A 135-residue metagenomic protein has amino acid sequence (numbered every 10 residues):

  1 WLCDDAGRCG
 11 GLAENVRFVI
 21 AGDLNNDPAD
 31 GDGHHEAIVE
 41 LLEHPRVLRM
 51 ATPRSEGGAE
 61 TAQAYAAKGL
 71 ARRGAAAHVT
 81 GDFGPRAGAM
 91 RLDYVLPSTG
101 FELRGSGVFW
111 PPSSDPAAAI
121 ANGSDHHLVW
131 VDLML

Functional and structural regions predicted by a protein language model:
W1-V19, L24-L135: Metal-dependent phosphoester-hydrolase catalytic domains
